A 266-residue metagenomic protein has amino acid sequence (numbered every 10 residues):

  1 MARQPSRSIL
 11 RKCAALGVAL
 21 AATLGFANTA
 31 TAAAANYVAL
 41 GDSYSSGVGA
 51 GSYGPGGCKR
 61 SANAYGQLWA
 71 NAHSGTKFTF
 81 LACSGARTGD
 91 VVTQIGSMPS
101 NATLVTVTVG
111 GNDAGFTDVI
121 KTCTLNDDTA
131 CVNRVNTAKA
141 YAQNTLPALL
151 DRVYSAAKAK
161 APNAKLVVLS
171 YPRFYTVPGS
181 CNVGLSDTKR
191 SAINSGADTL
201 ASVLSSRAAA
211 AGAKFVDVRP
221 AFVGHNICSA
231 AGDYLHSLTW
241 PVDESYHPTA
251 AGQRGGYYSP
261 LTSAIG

Functional and structural regions predicted by a protein language model:
M1-A33: Secretory targeting and sorting signals
L24-N36, D90-V107, L150-A164, L261-I265: Short amphipathic alpha-helices and their capping/turn segments at secondary-structure boundaries
A33-A82: Serine-esterase "nucleophile elbow" of acetyl-processing enzymes
N36-G41, S45-G47, K77-A82, T103-T108 (+3 more regions): Structural recognition of the beta-strand scaffold that forms the well-ordered cores of secreted hydrolase catalytic
P55-N63, T129-T145, T188-D198, D243-S245: A short acidic, glycine-rich active-site loop that binds or catalyzes chemistry on phosphate/adenosine moieties
N71-K77, A148-K165, T199-D217: A structural motif corresponding to the C-terminal end of an alpha-helix and its immediate exit/capping segment
D90-A142: Oxyanion-hole/transition-state-stabilizing segment in secreted/luminal serine hydrolases and related acyltransferases
P172-G266: Catalytic His-Asp segment of secreted/periplasmic serine-dependent ester chemistry enzymes
